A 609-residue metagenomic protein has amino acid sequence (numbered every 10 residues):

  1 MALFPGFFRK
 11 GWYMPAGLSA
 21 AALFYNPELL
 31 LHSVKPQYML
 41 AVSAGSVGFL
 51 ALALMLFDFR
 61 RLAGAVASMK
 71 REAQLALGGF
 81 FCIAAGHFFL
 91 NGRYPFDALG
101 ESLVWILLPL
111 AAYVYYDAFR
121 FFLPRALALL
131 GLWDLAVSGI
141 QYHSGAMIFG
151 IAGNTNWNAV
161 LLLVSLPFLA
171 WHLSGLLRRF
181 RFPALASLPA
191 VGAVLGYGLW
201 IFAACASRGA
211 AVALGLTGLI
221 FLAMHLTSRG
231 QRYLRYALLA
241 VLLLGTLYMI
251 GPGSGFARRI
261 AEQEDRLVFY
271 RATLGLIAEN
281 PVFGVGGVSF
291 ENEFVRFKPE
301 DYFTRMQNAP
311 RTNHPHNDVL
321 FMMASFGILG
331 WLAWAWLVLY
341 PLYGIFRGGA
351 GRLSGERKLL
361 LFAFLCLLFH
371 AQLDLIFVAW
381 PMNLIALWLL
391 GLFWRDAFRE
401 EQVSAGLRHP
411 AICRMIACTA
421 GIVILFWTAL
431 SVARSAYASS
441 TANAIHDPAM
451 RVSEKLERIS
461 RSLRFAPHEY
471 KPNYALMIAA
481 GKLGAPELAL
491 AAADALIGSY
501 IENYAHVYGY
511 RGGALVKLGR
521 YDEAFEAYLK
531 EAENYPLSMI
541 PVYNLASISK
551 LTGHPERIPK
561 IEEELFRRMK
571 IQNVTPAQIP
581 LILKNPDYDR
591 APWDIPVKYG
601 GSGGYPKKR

Functional and structural regions predicted by a protein language model:
F4, F8-F24, V42-M55, L77-F89 (+6 more regions): Alpha-helical transmembrane segments of multi-pass inner-membrane proteins
I148, L214-G218, Y236, L244-P281 (+3 more regions): Flexible juxtamembrane loops connecting transmembrane helices in multi-pass membrane enzymes that build or modify
L234-G251, R408-R434: Internal/C-terminal transmembrane anchor helices
L276, G287-A324: Interfacial juxtamembrane loops and adjacent helix segments that form the catalytic/substrate-binding surfaces
K471-A475, A505-Y510, M539-N544, V574-P580: Alpha-solenoid helical repeat scaffolds
K530-N534, Y543-V574: TPR/TPR-like (Sel1-like) alpha-helical repeat modules
